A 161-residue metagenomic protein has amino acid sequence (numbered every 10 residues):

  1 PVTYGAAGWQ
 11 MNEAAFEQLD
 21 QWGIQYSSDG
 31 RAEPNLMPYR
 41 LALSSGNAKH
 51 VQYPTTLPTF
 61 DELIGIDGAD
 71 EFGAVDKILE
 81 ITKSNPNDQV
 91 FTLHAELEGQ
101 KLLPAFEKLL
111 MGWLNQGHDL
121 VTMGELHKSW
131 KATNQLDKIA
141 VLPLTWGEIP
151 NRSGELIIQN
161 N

Functional and structural regions predicted by a protein language model:
P1-P54, L97-A105, M111-G112: Catalytic domains of cell-wall/extracellular-matrix polysaccharide-remodeling enzymes, centered on de-N-acetylation
P1-T3, E62-G68, L93-A95: Surface-exposed cleft-lining segments at the edges of enzyme active sites
W22-N35, L63-D76, G99, G147-N161: Short flexible/disordered coil segments
Y26, K83-N161: C-terminal domain-boundary segment and adjacent tail
G30, P54-L57, G124-H127: Residues at the C-termini of beta-strands that transition into short coil/loop
G30, S44-G46, L79, G117 (+1 more regions): Alpha-helix boundary/capping detector
P34, P58-E62, H127-K131: A short acidic, often aromatic-flanked loop/helix-cap motif at beta-alpha or helix-coil junctions that lines enzyme
Y39-N85, P104: Alpha-helical scaffold elements lining the catalytic groove of polysaccharide deacetylases
